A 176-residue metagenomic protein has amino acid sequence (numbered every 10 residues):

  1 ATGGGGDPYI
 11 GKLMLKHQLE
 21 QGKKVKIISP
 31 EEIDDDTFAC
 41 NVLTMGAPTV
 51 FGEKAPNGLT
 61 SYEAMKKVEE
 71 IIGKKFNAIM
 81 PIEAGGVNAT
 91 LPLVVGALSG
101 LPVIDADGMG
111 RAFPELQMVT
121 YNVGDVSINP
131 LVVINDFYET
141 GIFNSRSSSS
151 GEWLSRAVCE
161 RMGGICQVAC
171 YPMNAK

Functional and structural regions predicted by a protein language model:
A1-T44: N-terminal low-complexity or amphipathic/hydrophobic leaders
D7-G11, S61-Y62, I82-V94, G110-E115: Short glycine/serine/threonine-rich phosphate/pyrophosphate-binding segments that cradle anionic phosphate groups
E20, K26-I27, L98-E139: Catalytic or ion-translocation cores adjacent to nucleophile or general acid/base/metal-coordination motifs in diverse
P30-N77: Glycine-rich oxoanion-binding loops at beta->alpha junctions
E32-T49, M118-V158: A structural-propensity feature for long, helix-poor, extended segments
I71-I72, L91-P102: Alpha-helix C-terminal capping segments
K74-N88, P102-A106: A short, small-residue-rich loop immediately preceding and capping a beta-strand
F76, M162-N174: Flexible, glycine/charged-enriched surface loops at secondary-structure junctions
